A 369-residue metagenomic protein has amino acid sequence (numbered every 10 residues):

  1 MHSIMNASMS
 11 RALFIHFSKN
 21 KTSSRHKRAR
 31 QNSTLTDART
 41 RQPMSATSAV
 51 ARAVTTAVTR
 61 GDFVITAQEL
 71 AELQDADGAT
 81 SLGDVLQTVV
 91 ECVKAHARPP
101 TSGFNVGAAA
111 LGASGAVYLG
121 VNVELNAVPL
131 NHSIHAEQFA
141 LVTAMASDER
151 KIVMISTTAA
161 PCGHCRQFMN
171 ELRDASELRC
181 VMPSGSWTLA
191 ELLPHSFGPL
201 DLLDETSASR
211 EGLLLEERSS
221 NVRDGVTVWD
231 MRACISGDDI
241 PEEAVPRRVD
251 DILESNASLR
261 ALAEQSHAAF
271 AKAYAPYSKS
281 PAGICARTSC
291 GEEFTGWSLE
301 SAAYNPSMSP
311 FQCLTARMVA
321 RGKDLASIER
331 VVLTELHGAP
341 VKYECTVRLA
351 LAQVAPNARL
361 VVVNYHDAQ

Functional and structural regions predicted by a protein language model:
M1-F14: N-terminal chloroplast transit peptides
S8, H16, L73-A76: Intrinsically disordered, low-complexity segments
F14, K19-N20: Intrinsic disorder/low-complexity segments
T22-S24: Single-stranded RNA-binding regions, centering on S1/OB-family and related RNA-binding modules
K27-R28, R41-Q369: Zinc-dependent deaminase catalytic domain
